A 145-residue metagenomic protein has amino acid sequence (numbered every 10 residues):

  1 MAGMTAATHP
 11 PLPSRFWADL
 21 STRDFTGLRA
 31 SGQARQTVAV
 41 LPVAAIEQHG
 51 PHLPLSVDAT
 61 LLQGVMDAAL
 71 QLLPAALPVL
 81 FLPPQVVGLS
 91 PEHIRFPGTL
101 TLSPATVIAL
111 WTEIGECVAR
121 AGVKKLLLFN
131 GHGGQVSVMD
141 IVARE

Functional and structural regions predicted by a protein language model:
A2-P54: Active-site and ligand/interface coordination hotspots across diverse enzymes and nucleic-acid-associated assemblies
A7, A18, A39, V87-E145: Active-site histidine-anchored catalytic micro-motif
D24-G27, L61, T106: An acidic, carboxylate-rich microenvironment
A30-Q33, P74, A119-R120: Residue-level signal for alpha-helix termini/capping positions
Q33-V43, L77-L89: Short coil-to-beta-strand
H52-A59, I94-R95: Glycine-rich loop at the start of a catalytic domain that most often binds anionic cofactors/ligands
D58-L70: Short catalytic helix/loop segments, enriched in acidic residues and glycine and frequently bearing histidine
Q71-L77: Short helix-capping segments at alpha-helix termini
